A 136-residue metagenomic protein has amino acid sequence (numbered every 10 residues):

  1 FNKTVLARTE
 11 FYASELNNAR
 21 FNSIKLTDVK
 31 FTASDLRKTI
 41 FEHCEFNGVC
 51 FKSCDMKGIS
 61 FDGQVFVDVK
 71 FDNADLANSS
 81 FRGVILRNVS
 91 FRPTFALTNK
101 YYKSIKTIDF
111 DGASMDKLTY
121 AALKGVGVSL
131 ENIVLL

Functional and structural regions predicted by a protein language model:
F1-L136: Tandem repeat scaffolds
